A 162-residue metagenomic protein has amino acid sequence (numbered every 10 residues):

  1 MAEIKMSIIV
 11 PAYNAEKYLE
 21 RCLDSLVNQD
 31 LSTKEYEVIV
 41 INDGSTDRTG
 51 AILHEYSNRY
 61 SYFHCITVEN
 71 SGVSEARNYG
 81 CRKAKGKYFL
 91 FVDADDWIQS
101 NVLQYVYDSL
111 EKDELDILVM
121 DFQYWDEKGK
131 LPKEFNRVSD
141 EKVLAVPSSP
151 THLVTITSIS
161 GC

Functional and structural regions predicted by a protein language model:
M1-C162: Nucleotide-sugar donor-binding/catalytic module of glycosyltransferases that assemble extracellular/cell-envelope
